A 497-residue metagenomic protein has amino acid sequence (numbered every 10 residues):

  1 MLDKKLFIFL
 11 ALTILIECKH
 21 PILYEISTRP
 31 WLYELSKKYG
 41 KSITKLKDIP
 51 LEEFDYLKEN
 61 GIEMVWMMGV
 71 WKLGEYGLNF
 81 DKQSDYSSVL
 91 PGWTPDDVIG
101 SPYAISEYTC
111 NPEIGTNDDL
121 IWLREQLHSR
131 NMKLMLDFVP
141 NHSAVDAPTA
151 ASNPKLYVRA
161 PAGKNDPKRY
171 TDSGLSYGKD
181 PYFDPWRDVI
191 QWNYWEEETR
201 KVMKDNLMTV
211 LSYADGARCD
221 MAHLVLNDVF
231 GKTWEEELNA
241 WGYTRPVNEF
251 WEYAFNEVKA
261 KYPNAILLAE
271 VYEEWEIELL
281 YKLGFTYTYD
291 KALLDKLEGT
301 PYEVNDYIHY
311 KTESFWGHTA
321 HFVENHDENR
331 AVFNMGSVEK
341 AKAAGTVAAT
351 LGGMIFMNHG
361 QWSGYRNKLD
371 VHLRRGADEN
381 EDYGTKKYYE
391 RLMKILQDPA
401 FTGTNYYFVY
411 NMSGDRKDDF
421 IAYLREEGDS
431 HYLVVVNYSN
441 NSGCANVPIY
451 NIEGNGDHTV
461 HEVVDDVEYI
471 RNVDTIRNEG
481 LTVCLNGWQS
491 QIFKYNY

Functional and structural regions predicted by a protein language model:
M1-K5: Positively charged n-region of N-terminal signal peptides that target proteins for export
L6-T13: Sec-dependent N-terminal signal peptides
E17-Y497: Active-site and adjacent substrate-binding regions of carbohydrate-active enzymes
